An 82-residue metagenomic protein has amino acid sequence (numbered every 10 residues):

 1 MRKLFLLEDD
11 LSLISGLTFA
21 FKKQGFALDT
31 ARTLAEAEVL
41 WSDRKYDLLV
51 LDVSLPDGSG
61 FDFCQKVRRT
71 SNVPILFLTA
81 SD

Functional and structural regions predicted by a protein language model:
M1-D82: N-terminal/domain-start alpha-helical segments
